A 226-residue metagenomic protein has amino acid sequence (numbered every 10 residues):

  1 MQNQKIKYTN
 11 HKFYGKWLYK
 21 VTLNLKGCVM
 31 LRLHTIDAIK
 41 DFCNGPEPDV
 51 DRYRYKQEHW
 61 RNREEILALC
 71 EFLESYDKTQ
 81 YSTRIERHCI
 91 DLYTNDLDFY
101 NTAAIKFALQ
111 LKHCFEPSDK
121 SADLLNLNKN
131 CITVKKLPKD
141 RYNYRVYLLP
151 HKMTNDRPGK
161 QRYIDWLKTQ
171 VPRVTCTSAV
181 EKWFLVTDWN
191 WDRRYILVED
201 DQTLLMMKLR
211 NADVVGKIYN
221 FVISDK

Functional and structural regions predicted by a protein language model:
M1-D188, Y219-K226: Structured alpha/beta or helical-core interaction and ligand-binding surfaces enriched in interleaved
D188-K226: Alpha-helical oligomerization segments
